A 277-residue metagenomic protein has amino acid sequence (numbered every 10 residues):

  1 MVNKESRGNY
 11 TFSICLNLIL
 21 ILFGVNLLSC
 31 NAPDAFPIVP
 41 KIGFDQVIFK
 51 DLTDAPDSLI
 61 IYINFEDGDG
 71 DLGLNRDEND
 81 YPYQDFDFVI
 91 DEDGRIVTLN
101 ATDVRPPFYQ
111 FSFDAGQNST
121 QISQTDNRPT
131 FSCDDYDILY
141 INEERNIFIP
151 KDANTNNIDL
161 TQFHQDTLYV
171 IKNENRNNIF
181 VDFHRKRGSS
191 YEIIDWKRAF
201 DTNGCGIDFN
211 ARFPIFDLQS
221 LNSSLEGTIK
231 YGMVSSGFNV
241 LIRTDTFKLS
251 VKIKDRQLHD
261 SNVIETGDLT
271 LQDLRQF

Functional and structural regions predicted by a protein language model:
M1-F12: N-terminal secretory signal peptides that target proteins for export/translocation
F12-I21: Sec-dependent signal peptide recognition, specifically the positively charged N-region followed immediately by
V25-S29: C-terminal motif of bacterial Sec signal peptides marking the signal peptidase cleavage site
A32-F277: Non-catalytic macromolecular-recognition regions in eukaryotic signaling proteins
